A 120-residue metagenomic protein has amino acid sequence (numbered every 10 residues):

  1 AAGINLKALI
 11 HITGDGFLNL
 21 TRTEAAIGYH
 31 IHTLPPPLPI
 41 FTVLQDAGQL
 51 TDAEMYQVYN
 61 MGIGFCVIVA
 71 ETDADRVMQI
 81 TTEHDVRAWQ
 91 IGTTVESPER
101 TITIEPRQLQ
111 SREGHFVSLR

Functional and structural regions predicted by a protein language model:
A1-R120: Glycine-/charge-enriched secondary-structure boundary and capping motifs
